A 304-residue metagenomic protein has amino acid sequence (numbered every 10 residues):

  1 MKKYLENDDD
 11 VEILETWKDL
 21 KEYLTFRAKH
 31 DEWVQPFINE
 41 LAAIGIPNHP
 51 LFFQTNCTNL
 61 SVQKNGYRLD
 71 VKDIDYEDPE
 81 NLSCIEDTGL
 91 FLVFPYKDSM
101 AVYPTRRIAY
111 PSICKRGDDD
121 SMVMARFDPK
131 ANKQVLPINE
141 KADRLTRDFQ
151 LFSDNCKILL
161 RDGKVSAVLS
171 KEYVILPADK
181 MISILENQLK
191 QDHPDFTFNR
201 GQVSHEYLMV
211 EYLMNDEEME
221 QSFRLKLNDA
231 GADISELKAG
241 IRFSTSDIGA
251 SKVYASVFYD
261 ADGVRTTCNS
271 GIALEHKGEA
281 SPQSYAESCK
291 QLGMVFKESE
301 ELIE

Functional and structural regions predicted by a protein language model:
M1-I184: Feature for intrinsically disordered/low-complexity regulatory segments and propeptides
I175-E304: Intrinsic disorder/low-complexity polar-acidic segments
